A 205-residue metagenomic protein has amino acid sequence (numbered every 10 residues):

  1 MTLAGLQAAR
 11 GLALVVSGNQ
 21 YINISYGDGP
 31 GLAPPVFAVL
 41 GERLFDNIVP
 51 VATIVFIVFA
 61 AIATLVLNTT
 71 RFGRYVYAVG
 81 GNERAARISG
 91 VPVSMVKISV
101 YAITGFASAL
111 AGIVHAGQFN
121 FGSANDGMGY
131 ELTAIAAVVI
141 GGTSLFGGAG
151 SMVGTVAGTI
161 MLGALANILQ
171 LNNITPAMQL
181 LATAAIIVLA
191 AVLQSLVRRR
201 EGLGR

Functional and structural regions predicted by a protein language model:
M1-Q7, A157-L162: Alpha-helical transmembrane segments within multi-pass membrane transporters and channels
T2-T70, Y75, V96-S99, F119-A124 (+2 more regions): Transmembrane helix-bundle core of multi-pass membrane transporters and related energy-transducing complexes
Q7-L12, T53-V66, Y101-A111, I140-T143 (+2 more regions): Hydrophobic core segments of alpha-helical transmembrane domains in multi-pass membrane transport and ion-translocation
A8, V76, A85-A86, V139 (+1 more regions): Hydrophobic alpha-helical segments that mediate membrane insertion or helix-helix packing
F72-V96: Short cytoplasmic-facing helical segments at TM-TM junctions of multi-pass membrane proteins
I88-M95, L165-R205: Cytosolic-side transmembrane-helix boundaries in multi-pass membrane proteins
Y101-A102, S108, Q118-A184: Transmembrane alpha-helical segments in multi-pass inner-membrane proteins
